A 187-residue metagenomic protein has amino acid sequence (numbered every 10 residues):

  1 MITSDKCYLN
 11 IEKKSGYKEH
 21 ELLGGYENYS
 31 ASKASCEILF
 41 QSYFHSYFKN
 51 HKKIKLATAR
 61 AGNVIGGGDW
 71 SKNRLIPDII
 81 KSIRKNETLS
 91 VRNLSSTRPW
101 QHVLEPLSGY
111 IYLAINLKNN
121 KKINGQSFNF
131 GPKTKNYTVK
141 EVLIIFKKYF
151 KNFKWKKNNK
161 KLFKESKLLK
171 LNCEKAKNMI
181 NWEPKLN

Functional and structural regions predicted by a protein language model:
M1-T3, N129: Rossmann-fold scaffold of SDR-type NAD(P)-dependent oxidoreductases
C7-N63, W70-S71: Catalytic helix-loop patch of NAD(P)-dependent Rossmann-fold dehydrogenases
E12-K13, L75, E105: Acidic donor-diphosphate engagement hotspot in glycosyltransferases and nucleotidyltransferases that stabilizes
L39, L75-D78: Alpha-helical scaffold elements adjacent to nucleotide-binding pockets in ATP/GTP-utilizing enzyme cores
N63, K81-N187: C-terminal substrate-binding subdomain of Rossmann-fold SDR/epimerase-dehydratase oxidoreductases
K72-I76, Y110: Amphipathic alpha-helical segments in well-structured domains
